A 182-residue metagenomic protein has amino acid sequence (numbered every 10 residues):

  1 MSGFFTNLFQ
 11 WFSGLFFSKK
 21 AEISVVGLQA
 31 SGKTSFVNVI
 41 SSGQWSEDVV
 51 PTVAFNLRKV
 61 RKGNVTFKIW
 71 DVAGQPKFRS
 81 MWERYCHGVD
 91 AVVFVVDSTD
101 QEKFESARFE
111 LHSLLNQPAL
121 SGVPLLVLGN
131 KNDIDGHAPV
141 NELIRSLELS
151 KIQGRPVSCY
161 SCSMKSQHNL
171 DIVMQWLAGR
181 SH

Functional and structural regions predicted by a protein language model:
M1-H182: TRAFAC-class small GTPase G-domain
